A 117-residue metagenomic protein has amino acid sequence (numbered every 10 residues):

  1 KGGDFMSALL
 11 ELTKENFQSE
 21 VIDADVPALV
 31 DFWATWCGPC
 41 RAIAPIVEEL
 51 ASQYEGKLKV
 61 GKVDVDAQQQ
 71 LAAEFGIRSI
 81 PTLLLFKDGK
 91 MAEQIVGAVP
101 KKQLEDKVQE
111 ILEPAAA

Functional and structural regions predicted by a protein language model:
K1-F5: Short, Lys/Arg-enriched N-terminal segments with co-localized hydrophobic residues within the first ~10-30 amino acids
A8, T13, W33, K59-G61: Conserved Rossmann-like nucleotide-binding pocket used by diverse enzymes that bind dinucleotide cofactors
L9-A28: A short beta-strand-turn-helix
D25-P27, A42-V63: Conserved helix-turn-beta segment immediately C-terminal to the redox Cys motif in thioredoxin-like folds
D25-V26, W33-W36, S79: Short pre-active-site segment immediately N-terminal to redox-active cysteine/selenocysteine motifs in thiol-based
F32-I46: Conserved redox-active cysteine motifs that mediate thiol-disulfide chemistry, especially di-cysteine Cys-X(1-2)-Cys
V63-A72: Structural microenvironment flanking redox-active thiols in thiol-disulfide oxidoreductases
S79, L84-A116: Non-catalytic, surface beta->alpha helical segment in thiol-disulfide oxidoreductase systems
